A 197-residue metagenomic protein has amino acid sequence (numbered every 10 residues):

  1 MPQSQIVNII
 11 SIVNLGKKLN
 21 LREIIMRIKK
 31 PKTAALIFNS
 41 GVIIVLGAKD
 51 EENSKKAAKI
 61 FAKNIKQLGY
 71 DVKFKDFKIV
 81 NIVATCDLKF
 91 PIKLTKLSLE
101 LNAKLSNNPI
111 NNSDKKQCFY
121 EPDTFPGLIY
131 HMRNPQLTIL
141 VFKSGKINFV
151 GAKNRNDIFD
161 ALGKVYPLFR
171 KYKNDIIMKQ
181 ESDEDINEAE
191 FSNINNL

Functional and structural regions predicted by a protein language model:
M1-I139, S144-N148, A152-L197: Intrinsically disordered, low-complexity polar/charged tails and linkers
